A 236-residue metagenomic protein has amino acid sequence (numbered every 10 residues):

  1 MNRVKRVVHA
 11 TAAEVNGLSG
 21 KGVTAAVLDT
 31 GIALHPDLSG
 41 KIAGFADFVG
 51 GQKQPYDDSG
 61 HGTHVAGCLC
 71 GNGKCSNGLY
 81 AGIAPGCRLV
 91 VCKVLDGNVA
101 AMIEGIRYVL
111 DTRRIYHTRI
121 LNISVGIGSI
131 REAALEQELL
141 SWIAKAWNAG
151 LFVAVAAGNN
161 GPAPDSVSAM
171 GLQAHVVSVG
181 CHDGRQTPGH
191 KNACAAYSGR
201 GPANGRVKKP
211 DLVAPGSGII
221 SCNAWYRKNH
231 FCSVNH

Functional and structural regions predicted by a protein language model:
M1-T24, D37, P188-A195, G201: Protease zymogen maturation seam
E14-A26, T30-G44, Q52-A101, Y116-R119 (+2 more regions): Subtilisin-like serine protease catalytic core
S19, A144-N148, V213: Anion (oxyanion) recognition and catalysis
D29, A84, K93, N122-S124 (+3 more regions): Short beta-strand segments
D29, G40, G171-H236: Extracellular S/T/G-rich loop segment that most often corresponds to the catalytic His/Ser-adjacent loop
L34, C75, N159-D165, R185-T187: Active-site environment of divalent metal-dependent phosphoester hydrolases
A46-P55, C181-Q186: Short, acidic/turn-prone active-site loops that include or flank metal/cofactor- and phosphate-binding residues
N72, V94-H175, N204-V207, S221 (+1 more regions): Substrate-binding/access-modulating region of protease and related hydrolase catalytic domains
